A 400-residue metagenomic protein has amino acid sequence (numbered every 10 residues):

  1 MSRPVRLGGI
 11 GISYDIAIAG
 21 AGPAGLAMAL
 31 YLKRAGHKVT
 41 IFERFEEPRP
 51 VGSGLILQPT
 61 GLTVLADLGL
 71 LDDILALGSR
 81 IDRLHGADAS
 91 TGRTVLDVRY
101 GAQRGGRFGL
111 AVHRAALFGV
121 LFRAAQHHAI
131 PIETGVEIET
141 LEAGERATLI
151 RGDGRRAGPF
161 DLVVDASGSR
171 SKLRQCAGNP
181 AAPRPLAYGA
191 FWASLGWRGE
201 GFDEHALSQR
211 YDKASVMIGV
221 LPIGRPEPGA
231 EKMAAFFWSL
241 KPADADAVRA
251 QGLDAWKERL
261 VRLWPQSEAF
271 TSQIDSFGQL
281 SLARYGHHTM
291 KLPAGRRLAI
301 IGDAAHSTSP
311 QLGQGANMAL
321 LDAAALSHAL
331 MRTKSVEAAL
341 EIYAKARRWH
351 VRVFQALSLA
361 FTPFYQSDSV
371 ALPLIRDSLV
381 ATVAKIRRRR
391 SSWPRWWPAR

Functional and structural regions predicted by a protein language model:
S2-I12: A short, basic/flexible loop-to-alpha-helix module at the beginning of a structural domain
I10-G22: Beta1/beta-strand and adjacent pyrophosphate-binding region of the FAD-binding site in flavoprotein oxidoreductases
A21-R34, F42, Q279-V370, L374 (+1 more regions): Conserved mid-domain beta->alpha element of the FAD-binding
A24, E47, R170: Conserved Rossmann-like nucleotide-cofactor binding loop
K33-S53: Glycine-rich FAD pyrophosphate-binding loop
I41-F42, G86, V163, R210-Y211 (+1 more regions): Generic enzyme active-site microenvironment
S53, L57-A124: Active-site-adjacent segment of FAD-dependent monooxygenases/related oxidoreductases
F122-R123, H127-L280, T289: Conserved FAD-binding catalytic core of PHBH/FMO-like flavoproteins
